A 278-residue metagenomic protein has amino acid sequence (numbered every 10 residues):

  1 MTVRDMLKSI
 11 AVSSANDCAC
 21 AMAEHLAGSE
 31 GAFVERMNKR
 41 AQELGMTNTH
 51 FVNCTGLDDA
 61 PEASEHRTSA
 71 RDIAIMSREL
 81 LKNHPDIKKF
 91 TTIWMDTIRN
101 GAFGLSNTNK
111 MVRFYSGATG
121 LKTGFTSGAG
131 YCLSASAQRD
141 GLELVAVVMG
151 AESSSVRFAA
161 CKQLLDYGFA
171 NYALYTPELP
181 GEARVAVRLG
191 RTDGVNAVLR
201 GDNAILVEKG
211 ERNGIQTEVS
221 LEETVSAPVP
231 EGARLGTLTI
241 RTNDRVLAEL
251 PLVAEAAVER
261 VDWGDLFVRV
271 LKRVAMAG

Functional and structural regions predicted by a protein language model:
M1-C20, E24, L105-G120: Conserved catalytic neighborhood of penicillin-recognizing serine enzymes
D5-S9, A19-G28, D58-H66, V148-S154: Second-shell loop/turn segments in exported
M6-A11, M22, M37, A41 (+2 more regions): Short alpha-helical scaffolding segments that buttress acidic/His motifs in well-ordered protein cores
S13, H25-S29, G128: Residue-level signal for short amphipathic helical patches enriched in basic/charged and nearby hydrophobic residues
D17, A32, V156: Charged, alpha-helix-enriched surfaces in structured cytosolic catalytic cores of large nucleotide-utilizing machines
A19-A21, V52-N53, K89-F90, P177: Short, hydrophobic secondary-structure boundary micro-motifs
E24-R78: Mid-domain, small-residue-enriched loop/turn segments at the edges of structured enzyme/sensor domains
M46, S64-G278: Domain-terminus/edge residues, biased toward the C-terminal soluble/receptor-binding domains of extracytoplasmic
